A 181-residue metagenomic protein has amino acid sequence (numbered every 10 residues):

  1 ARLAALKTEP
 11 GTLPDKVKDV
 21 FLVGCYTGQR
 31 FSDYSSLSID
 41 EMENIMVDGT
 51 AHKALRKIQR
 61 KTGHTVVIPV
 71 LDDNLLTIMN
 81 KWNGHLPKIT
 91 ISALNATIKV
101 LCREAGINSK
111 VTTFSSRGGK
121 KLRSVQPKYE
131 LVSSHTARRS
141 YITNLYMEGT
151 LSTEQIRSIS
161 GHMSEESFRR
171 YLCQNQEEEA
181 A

Functional and structural regions predicted by a protein language model:
A1-F31, S35, S92: Basic, Lys/Arg- and aromatic-enriched nucleic-acid-binding interface segment
R2-A4, T27, S36-I78: Conserved tyrosine-mediated DNA breakage-rejoining catalytic core shared by Y-recombinases
K7, S35, K99, T143 (+2 more regions): Generic hydrophobic alpha-helical scaffold/packing signal
G11, G84-K88, A96-S158: Short, basic (Lys/Arg/His-rich) helix/loop patches that form interaction surfaces in the mid-to-C-terminal regions
K16-V17, R138, S152, S164: N-terminal alpha-helical segment
D19-F21, L37, Y141, Q155: Short, hydrophobic/aromatic alpha-helical segments in well-folded domains
E41-D48, L131, M147-Y171: Short, polar N-cap/turn motifs at the start of nucleic acid-interacting alpha helices
Q59-G63, S160-A181: Catalytic-site neighborhood detector that most strongly recognizes the C-terminal catalytic loop/helix of tyrosine
